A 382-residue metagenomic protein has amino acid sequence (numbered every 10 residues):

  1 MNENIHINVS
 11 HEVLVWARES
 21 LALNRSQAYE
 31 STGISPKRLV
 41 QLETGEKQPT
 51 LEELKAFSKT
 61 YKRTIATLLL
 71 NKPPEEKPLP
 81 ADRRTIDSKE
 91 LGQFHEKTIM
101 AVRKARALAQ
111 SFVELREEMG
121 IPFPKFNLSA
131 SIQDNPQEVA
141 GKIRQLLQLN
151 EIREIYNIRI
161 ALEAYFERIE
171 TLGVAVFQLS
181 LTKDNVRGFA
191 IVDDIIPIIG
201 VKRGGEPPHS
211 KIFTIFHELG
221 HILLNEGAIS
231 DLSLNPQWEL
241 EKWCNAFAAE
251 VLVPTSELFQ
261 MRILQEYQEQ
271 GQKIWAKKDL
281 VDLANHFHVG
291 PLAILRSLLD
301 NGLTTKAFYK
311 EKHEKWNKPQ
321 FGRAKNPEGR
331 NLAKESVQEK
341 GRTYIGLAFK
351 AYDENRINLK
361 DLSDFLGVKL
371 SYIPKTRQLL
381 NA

Functional and structural regions predicted by a protein language model:
M1-A382: Active-site hotspot residues in diverse enzymes, especially metal/ion-binding acidic/histidine motifs
